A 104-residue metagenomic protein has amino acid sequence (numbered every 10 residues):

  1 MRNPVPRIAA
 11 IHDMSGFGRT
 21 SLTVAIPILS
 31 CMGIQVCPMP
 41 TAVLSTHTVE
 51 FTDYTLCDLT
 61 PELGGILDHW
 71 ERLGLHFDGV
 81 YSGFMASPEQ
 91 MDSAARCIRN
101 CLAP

Functional and structural regions predicted by a protein language model:
R2-G18, V24-P104: Ribokinase/PfkB-type carbohydrate-kinase core domain
